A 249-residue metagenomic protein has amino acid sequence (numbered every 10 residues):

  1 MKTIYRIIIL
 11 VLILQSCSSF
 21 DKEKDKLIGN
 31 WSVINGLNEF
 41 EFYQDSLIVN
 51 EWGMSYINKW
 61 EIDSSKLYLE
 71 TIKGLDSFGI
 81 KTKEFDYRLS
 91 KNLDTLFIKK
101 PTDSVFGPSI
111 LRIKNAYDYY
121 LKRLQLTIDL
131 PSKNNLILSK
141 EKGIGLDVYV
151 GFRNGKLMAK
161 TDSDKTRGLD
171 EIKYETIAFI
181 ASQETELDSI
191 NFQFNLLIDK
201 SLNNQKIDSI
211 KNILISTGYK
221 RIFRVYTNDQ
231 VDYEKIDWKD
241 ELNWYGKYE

Functional and structural regions predicted by a protein language model:
K2-L10: Sec-dependent signal peptide recognition, specifically the positively charged N-region followed immediately by
L10-S18: Hydrophobic h-region of N-terminal signal peptides that target proteins for export in Gram-negative bacteria
C17-S32: N-terminal helix-cap/turn-to-beta initiation motif at the start of protein domains
K26-I28, F40-I48, I62-K66, R88-L96 (+1 more regions): Short, solvent-exposed coil/turn segments at beta-strand boundaries
V33-I80: N-terminal glycine/threonine-rich, aromatic-flanked beta-hairpin/loop signature
I34, E70-K122: Beta-sheet ligand-binding and adhesion/scaffold domains
D45-S46, S64, S77, D94-T95 (+4 more regions): Coil residues (strongly favoring Ser/Thr
R112-E249: Long, low-hydrophobicity, acidic/polar, solvent-exposed interaction domains
